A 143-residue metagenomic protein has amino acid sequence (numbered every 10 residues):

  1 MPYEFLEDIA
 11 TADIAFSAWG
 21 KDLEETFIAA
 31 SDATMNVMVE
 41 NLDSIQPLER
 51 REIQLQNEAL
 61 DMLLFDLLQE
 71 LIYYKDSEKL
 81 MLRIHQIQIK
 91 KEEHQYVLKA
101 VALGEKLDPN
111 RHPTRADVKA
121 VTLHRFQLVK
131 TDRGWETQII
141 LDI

Functional and structural regions predicted by a protein language model:
M1-I143: N-terminal intrinsically disordered, cationic/polar leader segments that include organellar targeting peptides
